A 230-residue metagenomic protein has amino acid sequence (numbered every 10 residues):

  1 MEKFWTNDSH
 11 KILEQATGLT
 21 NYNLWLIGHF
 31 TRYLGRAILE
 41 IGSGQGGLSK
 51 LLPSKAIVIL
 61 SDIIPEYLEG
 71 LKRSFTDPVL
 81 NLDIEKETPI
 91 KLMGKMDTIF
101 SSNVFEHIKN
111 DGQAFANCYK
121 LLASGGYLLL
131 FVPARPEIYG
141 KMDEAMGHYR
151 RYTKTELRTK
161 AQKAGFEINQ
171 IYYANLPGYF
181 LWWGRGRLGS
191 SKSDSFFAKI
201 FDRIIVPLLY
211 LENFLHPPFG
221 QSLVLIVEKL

Functional and structural regions predicted by a protein language model:
M1-S102, G112-F115, P218-L223: Conserved N-terminal segment of class I S-adenosyl-L-methionine
T17, P89, N175-L230: A C-terminal cap/extension of S-adenosyl-L-methionine-dependent methyltransferases that defines the acceptor-substrate
S102-F105, F131: Residues lining the SAM
I108-Q113, G140: Short N-terminal helix/helix-N-cap motif within the alpha/beta-hydrolase-1
G112-Y127: A short glycine-rich, Lys/Arg-flanked "PGG" loop and its adjoining helix->strand segment in the class I
L128-R150, K154-Q162: Short, glycine-/aromatic-enriched active-site segment of Class I SAM-dependent methyltransferases
F166-L176: Conserved S-adenosyl-L-methionine
